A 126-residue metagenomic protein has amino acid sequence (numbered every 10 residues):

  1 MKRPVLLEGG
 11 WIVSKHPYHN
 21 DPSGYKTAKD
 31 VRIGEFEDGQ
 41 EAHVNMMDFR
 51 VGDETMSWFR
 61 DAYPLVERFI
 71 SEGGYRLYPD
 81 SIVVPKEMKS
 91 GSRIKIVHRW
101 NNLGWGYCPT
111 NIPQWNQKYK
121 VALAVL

Functional and structural regions predicted by a protein language model:
M1-D53: Catalytic-core regions of glycoside hydrolase
L6, I12-P17, F59, Y75 (+1 more regions): Extended interaction regions within the primary functional domain
R32-E87: Catalytic cores of secreted or luminal carbohydrate-active enzymes
K89-G91, L126: Solvent-exposed, conformationally flexible loop/turn segments
S92-I96: Structural beta-strand segments of beta-rich domains
V97-N101, A124: Residue-level recognition of well-ordered beta-strand positions that form the cores of beta-sheet-rich folds across
N102-G106: Short, acidic/polar linear motifs in exposed loop/turn regions
C108-A122: Short coil-to-beta strand junction motifs in C2/discoidin
